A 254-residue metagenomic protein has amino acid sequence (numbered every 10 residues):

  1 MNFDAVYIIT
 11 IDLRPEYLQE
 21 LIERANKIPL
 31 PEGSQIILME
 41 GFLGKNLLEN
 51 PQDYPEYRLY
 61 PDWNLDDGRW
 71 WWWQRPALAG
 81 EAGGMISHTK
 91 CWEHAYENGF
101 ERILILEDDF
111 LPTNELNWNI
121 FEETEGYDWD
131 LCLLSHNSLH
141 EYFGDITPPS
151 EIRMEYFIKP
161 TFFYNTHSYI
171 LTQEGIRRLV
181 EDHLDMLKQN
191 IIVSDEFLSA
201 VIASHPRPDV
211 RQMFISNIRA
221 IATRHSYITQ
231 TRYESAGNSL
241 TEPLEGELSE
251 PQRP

Functional and structural regions predicted by a protein language model:
M1-L106, F110-P254: An acidic/histidine-cluster motif and surrounding catalytic segment that typifies divalent-metal-assisted enzyme active
